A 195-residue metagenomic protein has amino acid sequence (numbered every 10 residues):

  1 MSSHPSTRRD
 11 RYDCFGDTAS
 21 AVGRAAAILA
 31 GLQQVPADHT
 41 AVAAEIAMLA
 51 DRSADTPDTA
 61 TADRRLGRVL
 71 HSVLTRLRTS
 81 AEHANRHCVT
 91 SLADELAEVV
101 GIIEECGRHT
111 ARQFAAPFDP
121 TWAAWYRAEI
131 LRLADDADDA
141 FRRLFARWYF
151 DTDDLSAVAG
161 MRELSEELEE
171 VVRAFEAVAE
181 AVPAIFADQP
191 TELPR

Functional and structural regions predicted by a protein language model:
M1-R195: Cytosolic, long alpha-helical scaffolding segments
